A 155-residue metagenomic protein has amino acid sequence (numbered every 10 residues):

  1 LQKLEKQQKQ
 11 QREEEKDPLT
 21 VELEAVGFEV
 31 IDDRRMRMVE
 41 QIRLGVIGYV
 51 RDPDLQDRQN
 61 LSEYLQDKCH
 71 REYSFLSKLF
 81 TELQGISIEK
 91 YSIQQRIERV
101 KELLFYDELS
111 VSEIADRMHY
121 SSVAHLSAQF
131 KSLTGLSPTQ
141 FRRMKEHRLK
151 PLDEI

Functional and structural regions predicted by a protein language model:
L1-M36: DNA-contacting interfaces and partner/effector-binding or oligomerization modules in DNA-centric proteins
M38-E89, D107-D116: DNA-binding recognition helix and immediately preceding turn/loop of helix-turn-helix/winged-helix domains
L76, H125-L126, F130: Short hydrophobic/aromatic patch on the recognition helix
F80, S92, L104, Q129-F130 (+1 more regions): DNA major-groove recognition helix of helix-turn-helix
E89-R96, F141-K145: Short Lys/Arg-enriched helix C-cap and helix-to-coil transition segments that create basic nucleic-acid-contact patches
R117-S121, K131: A short, basic/aromatic helix-end/turn motif that makes direct DNA contacts
A128-I155: …primarily DNA-binding HTH/wHTH and HhH modules…
